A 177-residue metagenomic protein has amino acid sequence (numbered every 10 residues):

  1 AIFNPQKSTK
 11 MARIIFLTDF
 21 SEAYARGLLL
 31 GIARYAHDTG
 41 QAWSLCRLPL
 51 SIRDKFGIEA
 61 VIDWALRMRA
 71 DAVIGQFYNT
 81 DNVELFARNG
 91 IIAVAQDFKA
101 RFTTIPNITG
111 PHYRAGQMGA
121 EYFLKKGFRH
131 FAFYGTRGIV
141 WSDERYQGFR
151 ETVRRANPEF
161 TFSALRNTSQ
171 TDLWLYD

Functional and structural regions predicted by a protein language model:
A1-A72, D81-D177: Bacterial carbohydrate/catabolite-sensing allosteric modules
G75: Redox-cofactor binding/interface segments in oxidoreductases and associated redox assembly factors
Y78: Short glycine-/small-residue-rich Rossmann-like dinucleotide-binding loops
